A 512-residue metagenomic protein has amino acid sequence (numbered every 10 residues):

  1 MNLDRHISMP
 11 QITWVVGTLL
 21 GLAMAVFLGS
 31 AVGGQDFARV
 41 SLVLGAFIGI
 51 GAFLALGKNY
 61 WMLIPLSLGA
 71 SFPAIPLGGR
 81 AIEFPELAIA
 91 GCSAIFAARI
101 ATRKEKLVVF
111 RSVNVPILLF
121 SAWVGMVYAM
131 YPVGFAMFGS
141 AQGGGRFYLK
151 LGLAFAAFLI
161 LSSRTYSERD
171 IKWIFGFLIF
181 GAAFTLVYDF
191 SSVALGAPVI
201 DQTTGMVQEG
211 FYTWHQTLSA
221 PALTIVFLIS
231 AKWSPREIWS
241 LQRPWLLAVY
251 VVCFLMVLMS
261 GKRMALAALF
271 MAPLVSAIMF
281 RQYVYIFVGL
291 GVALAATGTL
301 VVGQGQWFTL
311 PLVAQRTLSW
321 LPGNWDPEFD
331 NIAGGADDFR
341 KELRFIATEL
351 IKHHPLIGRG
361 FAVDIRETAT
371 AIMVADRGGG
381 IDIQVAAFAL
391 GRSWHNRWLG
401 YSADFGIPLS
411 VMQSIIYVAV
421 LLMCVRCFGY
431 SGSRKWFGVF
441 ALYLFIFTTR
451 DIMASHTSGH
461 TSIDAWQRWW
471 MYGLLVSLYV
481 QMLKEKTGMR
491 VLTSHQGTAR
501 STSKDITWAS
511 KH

Functional and structural regions predicted by a protein language model:
M1-P10, V16, L241, R426-A441 (+2 more regions): A juxtamembrane structural motif centered on a specific transmembrane helix
N2-D4, S8-W14, L20-A23, G45-A52 (+4 more regions): Alpha-helical transmembrane segments of multi-pass inner-membrane proteins
D4-T102, M126-V133: N-terminal signal-anchor transmembrane segment
F27-V40, L77-A88, Y212-Q216, P244-Y285 (+2 more regions): Helix-loop-helix junctions and helix-breaking kinks within/between transmembrane helices of multi-pass membrane
I82-S93, S112-A129, A136-S163, W173 (+1 more regions): Aromatic-anchored transmembrane helix interface
V199, D330-F345, E349-H353, I357-F405 (+2 more regions): Long extracytoplasmic/lumenal interhelical loops at the membrane interface of multi-pass membrane proteins
A248-V251, R392-N396, A403, S414-I416 (+1 more regions): Loop-to-helix entry and N-terminal half of a specific, functionally important transmembrane alpha helix in multi-pass
M259-S260, A277-I332, E349-H353, F361: A membrane-periplasm/extracellular boundary helix in multi-pass inner-membrane enzymes that assemble envelope glycans
